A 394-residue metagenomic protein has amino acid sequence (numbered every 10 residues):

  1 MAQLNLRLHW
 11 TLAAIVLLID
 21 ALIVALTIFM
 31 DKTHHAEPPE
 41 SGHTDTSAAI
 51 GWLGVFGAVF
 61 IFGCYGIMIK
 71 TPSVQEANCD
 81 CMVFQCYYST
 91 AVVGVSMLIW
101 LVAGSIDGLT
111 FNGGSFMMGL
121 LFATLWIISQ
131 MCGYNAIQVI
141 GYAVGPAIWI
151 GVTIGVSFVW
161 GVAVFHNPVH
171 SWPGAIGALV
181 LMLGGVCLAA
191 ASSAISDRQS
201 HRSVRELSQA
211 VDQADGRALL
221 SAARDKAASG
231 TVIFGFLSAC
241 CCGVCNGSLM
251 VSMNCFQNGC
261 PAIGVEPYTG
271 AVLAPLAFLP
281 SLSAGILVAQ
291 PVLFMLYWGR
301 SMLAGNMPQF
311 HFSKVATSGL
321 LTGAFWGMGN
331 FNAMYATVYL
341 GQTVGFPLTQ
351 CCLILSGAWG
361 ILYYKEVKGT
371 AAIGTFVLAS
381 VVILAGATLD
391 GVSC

Functional and structural regions predicted by a protein language model:
A2-C394: Polytopic alpha-helical membrane proteins, predominantly small-molecule transporters/carriers
